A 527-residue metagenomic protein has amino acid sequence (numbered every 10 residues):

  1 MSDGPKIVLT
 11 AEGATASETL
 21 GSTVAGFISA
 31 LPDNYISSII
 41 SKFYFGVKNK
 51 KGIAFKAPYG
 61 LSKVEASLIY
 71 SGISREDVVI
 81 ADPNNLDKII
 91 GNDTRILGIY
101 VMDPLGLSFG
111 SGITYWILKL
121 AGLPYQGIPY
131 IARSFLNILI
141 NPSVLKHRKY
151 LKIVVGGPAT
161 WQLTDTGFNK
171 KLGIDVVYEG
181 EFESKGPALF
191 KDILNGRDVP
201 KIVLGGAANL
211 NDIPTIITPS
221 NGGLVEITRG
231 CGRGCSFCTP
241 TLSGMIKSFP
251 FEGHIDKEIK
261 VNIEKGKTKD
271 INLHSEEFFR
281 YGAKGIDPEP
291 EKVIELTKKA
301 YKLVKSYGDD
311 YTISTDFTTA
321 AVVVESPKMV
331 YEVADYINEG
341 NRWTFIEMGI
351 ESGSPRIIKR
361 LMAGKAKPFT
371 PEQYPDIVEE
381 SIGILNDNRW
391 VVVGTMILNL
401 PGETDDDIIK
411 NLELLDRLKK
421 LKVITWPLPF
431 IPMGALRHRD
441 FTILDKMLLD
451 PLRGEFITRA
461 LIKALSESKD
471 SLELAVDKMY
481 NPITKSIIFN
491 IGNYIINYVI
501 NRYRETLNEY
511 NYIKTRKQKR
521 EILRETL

Functional and structural regions predicted by a protein language model:
M1-S37, I90-N92, L449, R453-L527: Radical SAM enzyme core and accessory elements
D3, A16-V24, A188-V225, D270: N-terminal [4Fe-4S]-dependent radical SAM core
L9, K260-V391, L398-L400: Conserved SAM/AdoMet-binding glycine-rich loop
V24-K51, P104-F135, L361-T370, L452-L461: A solvent-exposed, charged loop/short amphipathic helix patch at secondary-structure junctions
G60, V79-I213: Glycine-rich beta-alpha loop elements in corrinoid/cobalamin-binding modules across cobalamin-dependent enzymes
G106-S111, R233, N272-I286, I350-K365 (+2 more regions): Flexible glycine/acidic-rich beta-alpha junction loops that bind and position SAM and/or redox cofactors in anaerobic
T164-L172, M329-V333, P401-R417: Catalytic cores of alpha/beta
I217-H254: Canonical Radical SAM [4Fe-4S] cluster-binding loop centered on the CxxxCxxC motif and its immediate flanking residues
